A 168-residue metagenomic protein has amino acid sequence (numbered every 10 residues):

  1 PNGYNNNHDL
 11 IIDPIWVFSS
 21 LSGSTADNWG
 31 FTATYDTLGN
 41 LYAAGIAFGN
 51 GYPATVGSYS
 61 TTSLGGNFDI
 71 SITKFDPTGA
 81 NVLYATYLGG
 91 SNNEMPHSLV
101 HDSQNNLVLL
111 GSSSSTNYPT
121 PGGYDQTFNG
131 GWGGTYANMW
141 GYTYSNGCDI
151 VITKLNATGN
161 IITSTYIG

Functional and structural regions predicted by a protein language model:
Y4-G168: A sequence-level/structural motif corresponding to short, flexible coil/turn segments enriched in small polar residues
